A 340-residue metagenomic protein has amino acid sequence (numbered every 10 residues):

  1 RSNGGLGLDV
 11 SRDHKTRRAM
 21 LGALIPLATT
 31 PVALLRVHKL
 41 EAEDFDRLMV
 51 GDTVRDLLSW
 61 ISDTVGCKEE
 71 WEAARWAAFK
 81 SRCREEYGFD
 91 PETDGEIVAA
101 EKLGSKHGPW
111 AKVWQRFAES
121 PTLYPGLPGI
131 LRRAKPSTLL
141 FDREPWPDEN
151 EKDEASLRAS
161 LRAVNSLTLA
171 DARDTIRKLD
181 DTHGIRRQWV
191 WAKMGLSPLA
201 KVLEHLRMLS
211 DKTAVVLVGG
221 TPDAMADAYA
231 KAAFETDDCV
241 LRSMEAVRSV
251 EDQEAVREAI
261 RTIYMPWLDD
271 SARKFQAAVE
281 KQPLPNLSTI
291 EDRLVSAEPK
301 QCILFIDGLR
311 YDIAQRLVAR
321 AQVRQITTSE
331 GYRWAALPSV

Functional and structural regions predicted by a protein language model:
R1-Q301, G308-V340: …; additionally, a secondary subgroup of soluble metalloenzymes is captured
